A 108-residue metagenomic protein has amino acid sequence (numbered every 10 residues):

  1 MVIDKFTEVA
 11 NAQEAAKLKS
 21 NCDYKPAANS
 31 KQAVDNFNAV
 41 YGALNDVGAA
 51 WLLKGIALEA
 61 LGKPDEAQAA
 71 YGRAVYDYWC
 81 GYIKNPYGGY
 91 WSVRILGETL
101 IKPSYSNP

Functional and structural regions predicted by a protein language model:
D4-T7, G72: Alpha-solenoid helical repeat scaffolds
F6, A10-Q13, K17, D77-N85: Alpha-helical junction/boundary sensor with strong preference for TPR arrays
A10-G42: Acidic, Ser/Thr- and Gly/Pro-rich intrinsically disordered linkers and low-complexity segments that flank or connect
V40, N45-V47, Y87-G88, S92: Residue signature of alpha-solenoid helical repeat architecture, marking inter-repeat boundaries and helix-start
